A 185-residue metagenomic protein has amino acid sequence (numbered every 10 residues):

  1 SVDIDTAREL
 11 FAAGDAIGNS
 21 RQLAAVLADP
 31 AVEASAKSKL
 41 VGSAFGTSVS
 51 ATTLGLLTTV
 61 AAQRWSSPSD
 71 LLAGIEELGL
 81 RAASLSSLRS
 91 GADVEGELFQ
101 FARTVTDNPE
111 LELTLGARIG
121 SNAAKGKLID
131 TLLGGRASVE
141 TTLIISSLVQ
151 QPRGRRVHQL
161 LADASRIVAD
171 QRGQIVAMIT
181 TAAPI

Functional and structural regions predicted by a protein language model:
S1-I185: Elongated, mostly alpha-helical coiled-coil "stalk/stator" tethers of large membrane protein machines
